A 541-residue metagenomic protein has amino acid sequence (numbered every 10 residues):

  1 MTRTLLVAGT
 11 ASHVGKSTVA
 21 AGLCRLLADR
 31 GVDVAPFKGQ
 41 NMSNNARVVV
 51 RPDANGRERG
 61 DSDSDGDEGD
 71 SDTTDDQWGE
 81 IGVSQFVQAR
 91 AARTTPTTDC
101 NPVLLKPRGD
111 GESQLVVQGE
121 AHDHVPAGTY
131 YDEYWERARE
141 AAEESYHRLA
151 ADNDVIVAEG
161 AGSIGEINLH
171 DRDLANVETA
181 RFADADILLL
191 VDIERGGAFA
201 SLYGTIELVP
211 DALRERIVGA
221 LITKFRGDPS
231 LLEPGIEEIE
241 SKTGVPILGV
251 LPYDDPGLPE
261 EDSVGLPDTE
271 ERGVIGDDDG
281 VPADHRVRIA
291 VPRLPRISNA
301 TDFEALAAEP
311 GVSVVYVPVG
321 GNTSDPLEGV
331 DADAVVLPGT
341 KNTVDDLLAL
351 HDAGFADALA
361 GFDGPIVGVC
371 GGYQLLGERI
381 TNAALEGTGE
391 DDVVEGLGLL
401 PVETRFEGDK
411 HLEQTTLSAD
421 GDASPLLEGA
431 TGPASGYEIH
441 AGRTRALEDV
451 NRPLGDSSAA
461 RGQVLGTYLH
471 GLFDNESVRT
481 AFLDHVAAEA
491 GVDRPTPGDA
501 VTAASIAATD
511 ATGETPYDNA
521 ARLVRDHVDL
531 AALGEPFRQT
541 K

Functional and structural regions predicted by a protein language model:
M1-V317, N322-A334, G339-A356, H411 (+2 more regions): Flexible phosphate-sensing "switch/lid" loops adjacent to ATP/NTP-binding sites across phosphate-transfer
T340-S435: Cysteine-nucleophile active-site neighborhood
